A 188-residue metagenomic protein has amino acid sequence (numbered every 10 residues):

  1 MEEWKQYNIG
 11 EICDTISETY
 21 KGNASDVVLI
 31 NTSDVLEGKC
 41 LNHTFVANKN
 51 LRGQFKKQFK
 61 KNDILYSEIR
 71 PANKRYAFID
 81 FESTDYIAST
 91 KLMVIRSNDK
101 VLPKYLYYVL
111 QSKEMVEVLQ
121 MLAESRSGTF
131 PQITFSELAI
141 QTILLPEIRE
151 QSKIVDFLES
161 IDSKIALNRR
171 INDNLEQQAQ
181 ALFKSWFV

Functional and structural regions predicted by a protein language model:
M1-Y20, L144-V188: Non-catalytic DNA-recognition/assembly elements of restriction-modification systems
Q6-I64, I79: Sequence-specific dsDNA recognition surfaces
I9, K39, A88, L102 (+2 more regions): N-terminal alpha-helical segment
T32, S97, I143: Active-site donor-binding loop signature of nucleotide-sugar glycosyltransferases
F55-M115, T134: A short beta-sheet element
F78-I79, E124-R126: Short amphipathic beta-strand starts and helix->beta connectors
Y86-L92, R126-V155: A short glycine-rich beta-alpha junction/loop motif
